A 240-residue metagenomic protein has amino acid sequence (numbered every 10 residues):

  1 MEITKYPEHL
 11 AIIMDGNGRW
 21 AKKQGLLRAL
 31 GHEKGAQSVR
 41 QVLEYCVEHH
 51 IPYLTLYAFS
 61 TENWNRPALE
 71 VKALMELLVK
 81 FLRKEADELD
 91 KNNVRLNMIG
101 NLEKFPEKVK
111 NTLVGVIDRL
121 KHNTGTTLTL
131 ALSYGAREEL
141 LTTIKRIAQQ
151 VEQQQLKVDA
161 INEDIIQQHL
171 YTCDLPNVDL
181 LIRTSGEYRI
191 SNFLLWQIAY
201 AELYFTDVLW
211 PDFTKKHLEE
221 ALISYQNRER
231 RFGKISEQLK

Functional and structural regions predicted by a protein language model:
M1-K240: Flexible, compositionally biased loop and terminal segments
